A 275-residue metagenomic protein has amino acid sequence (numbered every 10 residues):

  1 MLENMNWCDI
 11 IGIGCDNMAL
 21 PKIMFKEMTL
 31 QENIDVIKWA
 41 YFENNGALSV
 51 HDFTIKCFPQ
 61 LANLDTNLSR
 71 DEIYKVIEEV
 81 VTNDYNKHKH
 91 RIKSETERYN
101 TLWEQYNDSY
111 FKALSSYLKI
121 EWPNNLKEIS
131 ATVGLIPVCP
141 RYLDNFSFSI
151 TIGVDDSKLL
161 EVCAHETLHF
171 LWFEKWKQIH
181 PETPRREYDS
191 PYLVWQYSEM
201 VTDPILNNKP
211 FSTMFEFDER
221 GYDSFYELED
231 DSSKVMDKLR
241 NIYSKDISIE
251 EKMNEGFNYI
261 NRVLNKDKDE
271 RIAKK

Functional and structural regions predicted by a protein language model:
M1-T101: N-terminal low-structure segments adjacent to metalloprotease catalytic domains across cellular compartments
A19-L20, K26, E182-D231: Post-HExxH zinc-binding segment in Zn-dependent metallohydrolases
N83-D144, N208-F215: Auxiliary, metal-adjacent structural segments of Zn-dependent hydrolase domains
Y106, L160, V194, S198: Hydrophobic (often cysteine-bearing) scaffold residues that line and stabilize catalytic clefts of nucleotide/cofactor
F146-F148, E174-T183: Flexible internal linker/loop segments at domain or repeat junctions
F148-C163: Short pre-active-site segment immediately N-terminal to the catalytic Zn-binding motif
E161-K177: Active-site recognition of the HExxH zinc-binding catalytic motif
Y222-K275: Pan-zinc metallopeptidase signature
